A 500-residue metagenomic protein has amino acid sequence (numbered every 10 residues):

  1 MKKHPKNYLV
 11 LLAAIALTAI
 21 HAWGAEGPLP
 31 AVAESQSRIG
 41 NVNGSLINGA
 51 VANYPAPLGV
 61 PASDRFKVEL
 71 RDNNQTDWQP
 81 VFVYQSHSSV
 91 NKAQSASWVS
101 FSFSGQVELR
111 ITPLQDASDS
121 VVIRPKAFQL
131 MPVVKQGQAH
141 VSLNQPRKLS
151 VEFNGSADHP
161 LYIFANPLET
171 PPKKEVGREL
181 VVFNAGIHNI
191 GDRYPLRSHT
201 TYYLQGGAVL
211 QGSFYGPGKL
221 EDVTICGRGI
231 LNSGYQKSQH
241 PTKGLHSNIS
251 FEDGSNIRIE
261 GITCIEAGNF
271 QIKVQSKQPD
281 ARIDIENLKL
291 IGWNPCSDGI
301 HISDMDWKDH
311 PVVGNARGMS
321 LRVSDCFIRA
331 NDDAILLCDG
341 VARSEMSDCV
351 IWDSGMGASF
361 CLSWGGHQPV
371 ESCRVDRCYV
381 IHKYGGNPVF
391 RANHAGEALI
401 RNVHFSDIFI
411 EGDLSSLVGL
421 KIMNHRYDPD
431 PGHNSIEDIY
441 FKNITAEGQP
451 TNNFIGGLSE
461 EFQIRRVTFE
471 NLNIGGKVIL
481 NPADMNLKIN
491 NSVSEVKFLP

Functional and structural regions predicted by a protein language model:
K2-V10: Bacterial N-terminal signal peptides that target proteins for export
K3-H4, L17, I328: Short linear motifs centered on Gly/Pro in flexible linkers and helix caps
P5-K6, A22, D280: Generic low-complexity segments that are intrinsically disordered, proline-rich and/or Lys/Arg-biased
V10-A19: Bacterial N-terminal signal peptides
A19-A25: Bacterial Sec-dependent N-terminal signal peptides
A25-P500: Extracellular/periplasmic carbohydrate-active domains that bind, remodel, or depolymerize complex polysaccharides
